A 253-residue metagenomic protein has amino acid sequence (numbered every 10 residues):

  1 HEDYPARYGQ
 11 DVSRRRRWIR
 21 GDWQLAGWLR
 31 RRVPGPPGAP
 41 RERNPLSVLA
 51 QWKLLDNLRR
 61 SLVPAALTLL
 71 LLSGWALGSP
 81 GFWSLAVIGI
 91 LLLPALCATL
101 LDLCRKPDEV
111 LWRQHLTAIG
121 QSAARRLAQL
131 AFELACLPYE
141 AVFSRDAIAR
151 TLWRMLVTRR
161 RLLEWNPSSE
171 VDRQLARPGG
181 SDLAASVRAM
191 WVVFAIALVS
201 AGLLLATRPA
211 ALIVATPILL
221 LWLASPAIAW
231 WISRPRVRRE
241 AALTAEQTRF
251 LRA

Functional and structural regions predicted by a protein language model:
H1-L130, L134, E140, T158-E170: Non-transmembrane catalytic domains and loops of membrane-associated enzymes and transporters that build or traffic
G35-R41, A176-L183, R208-A211: Intrinsically disordered, low-complexity coil segments
P64-L69, P167-L203, L219: Hydrophobic membrane-spanning alpha-helices of multi-pass integral membrane proteins
L71, D102, A201, A229-W230: Structural signal for membrane-spanning alpha-helices in multi-pass inner-membrane proteins, emphasizing helix cores
A76-I90, L203-W222: Hydrophobic alpha-helical transmembrane segments
K106, A141, I148-S169, A206-A253: Acidic, mature catalytic/reactive cores of soluble proteins
P138-I148, V193-L205: Alpha-helical transmembrane segments and their membrane-interface junctions in multi-pass membrane proteins
